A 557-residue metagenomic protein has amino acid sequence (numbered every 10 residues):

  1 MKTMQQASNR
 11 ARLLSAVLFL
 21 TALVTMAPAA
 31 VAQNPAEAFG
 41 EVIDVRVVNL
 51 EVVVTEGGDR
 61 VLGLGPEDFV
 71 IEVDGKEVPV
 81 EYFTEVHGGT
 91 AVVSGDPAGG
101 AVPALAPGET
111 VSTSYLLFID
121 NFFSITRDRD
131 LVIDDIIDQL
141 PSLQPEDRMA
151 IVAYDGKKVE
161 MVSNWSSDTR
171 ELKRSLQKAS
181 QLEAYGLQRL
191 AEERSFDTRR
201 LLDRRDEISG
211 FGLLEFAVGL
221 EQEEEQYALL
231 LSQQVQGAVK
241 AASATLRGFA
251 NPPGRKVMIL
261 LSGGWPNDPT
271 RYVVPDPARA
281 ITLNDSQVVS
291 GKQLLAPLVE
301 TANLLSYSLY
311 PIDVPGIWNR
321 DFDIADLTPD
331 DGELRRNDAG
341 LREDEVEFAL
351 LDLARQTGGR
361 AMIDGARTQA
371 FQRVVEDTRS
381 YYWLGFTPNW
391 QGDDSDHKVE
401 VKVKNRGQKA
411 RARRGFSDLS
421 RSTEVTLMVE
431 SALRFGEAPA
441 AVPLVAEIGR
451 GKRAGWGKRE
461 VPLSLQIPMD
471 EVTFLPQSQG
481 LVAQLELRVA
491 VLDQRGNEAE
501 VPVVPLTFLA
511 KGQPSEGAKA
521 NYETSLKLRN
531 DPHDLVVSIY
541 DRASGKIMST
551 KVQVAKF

Functional and structural regions predicted by a protein language model:
K2-L18: Bacterial N-terminal signal peptides that target proteins for export
S15-A27: Bacterial N-terminal signal peptides
V31-F557: Scaffold/interface architecture of coatomer-like assemblies
